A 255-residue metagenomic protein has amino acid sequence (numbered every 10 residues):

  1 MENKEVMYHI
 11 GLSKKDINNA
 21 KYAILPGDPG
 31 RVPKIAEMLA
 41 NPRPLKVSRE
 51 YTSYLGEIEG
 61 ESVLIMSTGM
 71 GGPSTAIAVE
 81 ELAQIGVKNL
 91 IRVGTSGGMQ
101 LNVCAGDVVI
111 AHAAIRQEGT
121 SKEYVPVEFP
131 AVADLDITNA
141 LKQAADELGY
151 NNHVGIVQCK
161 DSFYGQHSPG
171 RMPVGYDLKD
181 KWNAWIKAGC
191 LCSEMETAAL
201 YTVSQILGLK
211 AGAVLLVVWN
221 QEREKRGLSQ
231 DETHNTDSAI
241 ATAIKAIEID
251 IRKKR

Functional and structural regions predicted by a protein language model:
M1-A140: Metabolite-binding pocket within alpha/beta catalytic cores that recognizes anionic/polar moieties
I24-L25, P29-V32, T68-T75, P130 (+7 more regions): Generic structural signal for well-ordered, non-membrane alpha-helical segments in soluble metabolic enzymes
P42-V47, G149-I156, I251-R255: Flexible, glycine/charged-enriched surface loops at secondary-structure junctions
K88-N89, L191, K210: Short acidic/polar active-site loop segments enriched in Thr and Asp
A131-G189: Active-site rim beta-loop-alpha module in soluble metabolic enzymes
A140-L148, V203, T242-D250: Generic non-transmembrane alpha-helical segments
A198-D231: Zn-dependent metallopeptidase/amidohydrolase metal-coordination segment
Q221-R255: His/Asp/Glu-rich mid-to-C-terminal helical/loop segments that flank catalytic regions of hydrolases
